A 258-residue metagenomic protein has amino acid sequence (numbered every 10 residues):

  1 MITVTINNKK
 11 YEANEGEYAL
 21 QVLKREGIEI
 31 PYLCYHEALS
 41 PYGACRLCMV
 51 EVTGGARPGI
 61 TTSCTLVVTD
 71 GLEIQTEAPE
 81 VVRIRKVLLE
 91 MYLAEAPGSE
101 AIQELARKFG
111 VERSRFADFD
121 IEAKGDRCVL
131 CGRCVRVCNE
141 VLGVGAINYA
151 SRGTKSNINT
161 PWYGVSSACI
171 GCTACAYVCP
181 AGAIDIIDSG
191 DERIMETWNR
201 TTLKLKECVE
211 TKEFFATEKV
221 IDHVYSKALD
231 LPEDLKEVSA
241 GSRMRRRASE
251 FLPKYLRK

Functional and structural regions predicted by a protein language model:
M1-T3: Extreme N-terminal starter segment of soluble prokaryotic enzymes
I6-K9: Short strand-turn-strand beta-turns centered on an Asx-Gly dipeptide
E17-Q21, V67: Short, structural beta-strand-to-alpha-helix junction motif
V22-G59, K86-E90, A117-D126: Immediate flanking context of iron-sulfur cluster ligation sites
Y35-A38, M49-V52, T65-V68, G132-L142 (+4 more regions): Cys/His-coordinated zinc-binding microdomains
R57-A168, D185-V238: Fe-S ferredoxin-like electron-transfer domains and their immediately adjacent linker/connector regions across
V238-R257: Short metal-binding segments enriched for Cys and/or His
